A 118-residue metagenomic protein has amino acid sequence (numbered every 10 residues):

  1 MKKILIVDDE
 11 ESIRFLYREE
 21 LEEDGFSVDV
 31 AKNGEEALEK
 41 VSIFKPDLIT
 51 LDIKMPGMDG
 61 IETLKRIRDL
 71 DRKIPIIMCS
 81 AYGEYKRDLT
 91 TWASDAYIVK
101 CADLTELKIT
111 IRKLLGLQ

Functional and structural regions predicted by a protein language model:
V7-D8, A31, I49: Conserved sequence signature across two-component system core domains
F15-E23: Charged docking surfaces used in two-component/phosphorelay signaling
V30-E39, G60: Helix N-cap/capping motif at the beta->alpha junctions
E39, I61-R72: Short amphipathic alpha-helix used as the core "switch/output" element in two-component signaling
F44-T50: Active-site beta3 strand of CheY-like receiver
M55: Receiver (REC) domain active-site loop signature in two-component systems and cognate sites in sensor histidine kinases
E62, Y82-I109: Alpha4 helix (beta4-alpha4-beta5 surface) of REC/receiver domains from two-component response regulators
I77-C79: Hydrophobic/aromatic residues positioned on beta-strands within the core alpha/beta folds
